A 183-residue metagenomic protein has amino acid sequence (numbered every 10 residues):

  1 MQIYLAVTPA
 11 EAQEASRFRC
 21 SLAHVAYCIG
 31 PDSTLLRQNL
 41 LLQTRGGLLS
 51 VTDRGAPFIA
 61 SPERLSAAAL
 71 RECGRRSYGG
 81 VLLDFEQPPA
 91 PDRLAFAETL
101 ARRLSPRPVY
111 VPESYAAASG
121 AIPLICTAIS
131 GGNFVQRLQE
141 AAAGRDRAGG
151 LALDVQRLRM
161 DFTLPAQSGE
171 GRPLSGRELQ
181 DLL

Functional and structural regions predicted by a protein language model:
M1-L183: Secreted glycan hydrolases and related glycan-binding modules that recognize and/or cleave
